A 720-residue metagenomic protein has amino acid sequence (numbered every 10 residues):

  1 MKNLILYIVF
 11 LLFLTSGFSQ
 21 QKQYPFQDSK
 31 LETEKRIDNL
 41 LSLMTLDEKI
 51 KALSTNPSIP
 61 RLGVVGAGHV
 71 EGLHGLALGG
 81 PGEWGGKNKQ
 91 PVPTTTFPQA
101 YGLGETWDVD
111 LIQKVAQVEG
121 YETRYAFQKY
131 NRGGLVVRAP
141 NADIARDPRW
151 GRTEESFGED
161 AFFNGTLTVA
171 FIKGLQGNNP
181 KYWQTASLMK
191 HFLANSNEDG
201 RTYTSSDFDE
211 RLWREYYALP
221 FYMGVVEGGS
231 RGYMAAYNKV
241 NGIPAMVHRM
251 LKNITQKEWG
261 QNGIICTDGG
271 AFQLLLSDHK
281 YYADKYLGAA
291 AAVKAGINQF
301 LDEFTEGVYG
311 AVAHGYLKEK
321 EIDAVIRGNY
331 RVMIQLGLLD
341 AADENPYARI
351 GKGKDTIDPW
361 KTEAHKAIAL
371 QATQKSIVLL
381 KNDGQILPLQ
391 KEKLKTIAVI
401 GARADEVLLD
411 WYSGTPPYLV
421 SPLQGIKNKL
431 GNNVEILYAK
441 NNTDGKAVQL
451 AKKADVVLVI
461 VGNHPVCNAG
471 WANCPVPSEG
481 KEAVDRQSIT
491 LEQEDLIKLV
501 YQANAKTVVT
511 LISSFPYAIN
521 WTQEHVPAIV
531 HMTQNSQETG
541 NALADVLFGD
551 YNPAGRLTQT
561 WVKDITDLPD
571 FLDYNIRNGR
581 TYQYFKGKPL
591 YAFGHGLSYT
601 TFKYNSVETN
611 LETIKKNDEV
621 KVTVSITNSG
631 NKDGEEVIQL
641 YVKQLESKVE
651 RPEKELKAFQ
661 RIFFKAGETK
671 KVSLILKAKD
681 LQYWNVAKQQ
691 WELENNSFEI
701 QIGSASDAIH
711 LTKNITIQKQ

Functional and structural regions predicted by a protein language model:
M1-Q23: Bacterial Sec-dependent N-terminal signal peptides
Q20-W684, Q690-D707: Glycoside hydrolase catalytic-domain context in secreted enzymes
A708-Q720: Short beta-strand elements
